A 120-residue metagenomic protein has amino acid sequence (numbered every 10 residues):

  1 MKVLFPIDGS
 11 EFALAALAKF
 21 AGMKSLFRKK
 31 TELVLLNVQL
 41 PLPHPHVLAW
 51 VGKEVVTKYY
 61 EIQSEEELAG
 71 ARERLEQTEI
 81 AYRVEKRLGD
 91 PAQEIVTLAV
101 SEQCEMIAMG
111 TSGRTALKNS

Functional and structural regions predicted by a protein language model:
M1-K53: Small/aliphatic-rich secondary-structure junction motif
P6, E85, G110: Active-site-adjacent beta-strand anchor residues
A15, E94, A116: Phosphate- and divalent-cation-binding pockets in alpha/beta enzyme and binding domains that engage nucleotide-derived
A21, E65, A69-E76: Class I S-adenosyl-L-methionine
K53-E66: A short acidic, glycine-rich active-site loop that binds or catalyzes chemistry on phosphate/adenosine moieties
Q63, K86-D90, S112: Short beta->alpha linker loops
E73-I107: Structural beta-alpha unit
M109-S120: Glycine-rich, Arg-bearing micro-motifs that act as flexible, cationic patches
